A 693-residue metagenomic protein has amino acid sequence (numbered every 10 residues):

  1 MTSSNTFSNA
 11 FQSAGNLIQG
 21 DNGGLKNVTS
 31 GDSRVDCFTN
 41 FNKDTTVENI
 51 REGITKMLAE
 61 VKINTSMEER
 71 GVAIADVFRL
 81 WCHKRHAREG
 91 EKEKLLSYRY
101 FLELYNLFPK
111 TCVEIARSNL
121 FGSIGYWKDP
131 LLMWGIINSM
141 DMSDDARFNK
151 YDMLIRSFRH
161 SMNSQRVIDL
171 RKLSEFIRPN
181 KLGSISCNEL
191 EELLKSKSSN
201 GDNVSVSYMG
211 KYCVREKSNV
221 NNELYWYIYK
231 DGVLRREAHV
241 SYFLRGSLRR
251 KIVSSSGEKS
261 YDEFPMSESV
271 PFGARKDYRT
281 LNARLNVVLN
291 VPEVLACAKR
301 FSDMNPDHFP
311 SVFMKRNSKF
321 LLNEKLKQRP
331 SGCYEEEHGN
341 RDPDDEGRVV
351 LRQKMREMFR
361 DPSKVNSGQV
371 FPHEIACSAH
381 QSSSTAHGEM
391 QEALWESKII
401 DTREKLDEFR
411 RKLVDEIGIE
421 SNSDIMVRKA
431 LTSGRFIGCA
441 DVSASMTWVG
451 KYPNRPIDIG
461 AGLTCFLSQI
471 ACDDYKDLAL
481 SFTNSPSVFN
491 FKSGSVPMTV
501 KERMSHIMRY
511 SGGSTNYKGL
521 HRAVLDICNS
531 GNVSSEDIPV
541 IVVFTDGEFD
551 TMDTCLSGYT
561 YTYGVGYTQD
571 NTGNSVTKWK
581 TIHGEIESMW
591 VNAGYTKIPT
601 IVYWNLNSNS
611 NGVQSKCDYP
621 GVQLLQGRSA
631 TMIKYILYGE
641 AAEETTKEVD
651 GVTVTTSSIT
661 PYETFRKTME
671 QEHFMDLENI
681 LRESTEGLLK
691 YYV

Functional and structural regions predicted by a protein language model:
M1-I459, Q469-V693: Long lumenal/extracellular ectodomains of secretory and single-pass membrane proteins
